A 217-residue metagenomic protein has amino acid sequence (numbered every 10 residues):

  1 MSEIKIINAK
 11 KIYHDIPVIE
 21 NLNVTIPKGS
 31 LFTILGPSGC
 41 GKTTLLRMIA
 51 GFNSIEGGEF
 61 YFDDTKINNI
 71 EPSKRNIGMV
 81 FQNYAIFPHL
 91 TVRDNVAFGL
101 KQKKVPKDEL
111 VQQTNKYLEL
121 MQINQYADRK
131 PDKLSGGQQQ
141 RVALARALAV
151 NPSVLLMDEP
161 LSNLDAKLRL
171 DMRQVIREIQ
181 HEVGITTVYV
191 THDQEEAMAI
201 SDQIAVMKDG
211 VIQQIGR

Functional and structural regions predicted by a protein language model:
I6-A9: Conserved catalytic Walker-motif region of ABC-type ATPase nucleotide-binding domains
L35-P37: The feature captures the beta-strand-to-loop junction immediately N-terminal to the Walker
T43-L46, V142: ABC ATPase nucleotide-binding domain helices that frame the ATP-binding cleft
A50: Helix-to-loop junction immediately C-terminal to a conserved catalytic motif
G58-K66: Conserved ABC transporter NBD signature motif
R75-G78, Q82, I86-R217: ABC ATPase nucleotide-binding domains
